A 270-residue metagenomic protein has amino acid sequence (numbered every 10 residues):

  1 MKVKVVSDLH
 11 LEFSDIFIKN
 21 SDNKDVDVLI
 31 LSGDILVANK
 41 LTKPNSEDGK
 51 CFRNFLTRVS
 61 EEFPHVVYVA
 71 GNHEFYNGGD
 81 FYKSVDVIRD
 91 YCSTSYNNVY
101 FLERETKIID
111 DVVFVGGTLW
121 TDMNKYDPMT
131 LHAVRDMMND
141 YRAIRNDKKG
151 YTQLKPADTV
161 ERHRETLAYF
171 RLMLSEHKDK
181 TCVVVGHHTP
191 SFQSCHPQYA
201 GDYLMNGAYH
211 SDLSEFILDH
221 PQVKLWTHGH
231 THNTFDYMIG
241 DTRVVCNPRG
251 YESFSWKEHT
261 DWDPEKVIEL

Functional and structural regions predicted by a protein language model:
M1-K4, T106-G116, K180-T181, M238-R243: Beta-strand-turn-beta hairpins that frame and shape the catalytic cleft of phosphate-ester-processing enzymes
M1-Y68, E74-K83, N146-P156: N-terminal active-site segment of His-dependent metallophosphoesterases
V5-S7, L29-D34, V67-N72, Y100-R104 (+3 more regions): Active-site neighborhood of phospho(di)ester-bond hydrolases with catalytic His/Asp-centered motifs
H10-I16, L36-K40, H73-K83, T106-I108 (+4 more regions): Active-site environment of divalent metal-dependent phosphoester hydrolases
F17-N23, N54-S60, F101-D110, V115 (+2 more regions): Short amphipathic alpha-helices and their capping/turn segments at secondary-structure boundaries
H65-V134, M138: A basic- and aromatic-enriched beta-loop-alpha substructure that forms the phosphate/nucleotide- and DNA/RNA-contacting
I108, H196, M205-K224, H232-L270: Binuclear metal-dependent phosphoesterase catalytic core
V115-V183, H188-Y203: Active-site-proximal loop/helix segment associated with metal-binding centers of metalloenzymes
